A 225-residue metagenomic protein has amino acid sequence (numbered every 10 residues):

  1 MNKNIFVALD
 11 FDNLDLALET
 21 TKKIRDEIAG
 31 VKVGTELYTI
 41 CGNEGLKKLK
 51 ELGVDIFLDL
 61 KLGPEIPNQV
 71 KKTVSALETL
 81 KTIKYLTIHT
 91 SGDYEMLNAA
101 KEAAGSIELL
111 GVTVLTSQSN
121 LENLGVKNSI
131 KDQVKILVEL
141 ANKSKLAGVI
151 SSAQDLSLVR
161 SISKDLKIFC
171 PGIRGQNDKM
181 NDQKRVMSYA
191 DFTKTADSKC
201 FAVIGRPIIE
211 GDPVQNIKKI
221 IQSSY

Functional and structural regions predicted by a protein language model:
N2, E65-S157, S161-K167, I173-M180: Conserved anion-binding
V7, V31, K61, L86 (+5 more regions): Conserved, mostly hydrophobic/aromatic
L9-E27, K32-K50, I66-N68, A153 (+1 more regions): Conserved alpha/beta-domain cores
L18-T21, L46-K47, V74, Y94-K101 (+4 more regions): Generic structural signal for well-ordered alpha-helices, preferentially at hydrophobic/aromatic core positions
T21-D26, N43-G53, S75-K81, A99-G105 (+2 more regions): Acidic (Asp/Glu)-rich catalytic clusters
I56-F57, L109, I168, A202: Hydrophobic beta-strand scaffold residues
K84-D93, R174-D178, S188-N216: Glycine-rich phosphate-binding active-site loops on the catalytic face of alpha/beta enzymes
